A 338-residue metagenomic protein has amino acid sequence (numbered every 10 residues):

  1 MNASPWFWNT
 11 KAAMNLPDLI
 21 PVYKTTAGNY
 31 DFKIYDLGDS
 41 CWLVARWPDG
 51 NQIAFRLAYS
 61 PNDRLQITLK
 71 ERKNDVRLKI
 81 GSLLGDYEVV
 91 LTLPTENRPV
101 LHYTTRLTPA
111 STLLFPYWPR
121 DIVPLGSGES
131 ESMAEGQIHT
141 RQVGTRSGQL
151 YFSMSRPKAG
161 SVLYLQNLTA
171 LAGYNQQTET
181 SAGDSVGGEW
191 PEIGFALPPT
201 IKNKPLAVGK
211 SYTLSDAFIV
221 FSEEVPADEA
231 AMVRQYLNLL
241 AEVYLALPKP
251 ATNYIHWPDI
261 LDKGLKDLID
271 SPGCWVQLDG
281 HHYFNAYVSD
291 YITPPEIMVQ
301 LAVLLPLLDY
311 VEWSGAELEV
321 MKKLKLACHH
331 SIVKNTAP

Functional and structural regions predicted by a protein language model:
N2-P338: Carbohydrate-recognition beta-sandwich/jelly-roll modules in extracellular/periplasmic carbohydrate-active proteins
